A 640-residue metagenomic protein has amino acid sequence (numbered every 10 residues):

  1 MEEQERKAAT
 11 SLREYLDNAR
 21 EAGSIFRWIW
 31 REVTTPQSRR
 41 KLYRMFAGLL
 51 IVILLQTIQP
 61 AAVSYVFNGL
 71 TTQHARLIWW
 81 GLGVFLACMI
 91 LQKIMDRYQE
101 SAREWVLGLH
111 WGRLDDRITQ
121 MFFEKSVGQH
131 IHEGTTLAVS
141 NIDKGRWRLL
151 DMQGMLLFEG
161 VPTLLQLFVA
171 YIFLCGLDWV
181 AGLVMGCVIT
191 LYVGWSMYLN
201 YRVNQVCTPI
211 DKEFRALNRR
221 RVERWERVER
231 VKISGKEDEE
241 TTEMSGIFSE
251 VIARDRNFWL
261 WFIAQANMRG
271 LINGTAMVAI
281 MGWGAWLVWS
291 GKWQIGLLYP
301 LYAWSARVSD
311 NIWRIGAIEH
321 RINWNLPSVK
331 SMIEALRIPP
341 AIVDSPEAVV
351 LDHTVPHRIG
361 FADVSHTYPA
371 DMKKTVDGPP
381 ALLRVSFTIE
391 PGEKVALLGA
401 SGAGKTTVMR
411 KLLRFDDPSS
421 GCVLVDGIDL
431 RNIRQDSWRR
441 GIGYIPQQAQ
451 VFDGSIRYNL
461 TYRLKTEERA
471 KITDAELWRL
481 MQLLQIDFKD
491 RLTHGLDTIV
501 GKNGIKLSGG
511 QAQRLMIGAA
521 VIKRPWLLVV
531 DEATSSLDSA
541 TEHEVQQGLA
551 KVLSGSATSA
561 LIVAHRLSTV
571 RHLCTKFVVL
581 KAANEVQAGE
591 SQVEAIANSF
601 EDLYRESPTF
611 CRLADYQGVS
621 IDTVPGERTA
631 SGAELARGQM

Functional and structural regions predicted by a protein language model:
M1-Q56, T71-G81, Q99-R103, L107 (+8 more regions): Membrane-integrated ABC transporters
Q37, M45-V52, Y65, W80-C88 (+3 more regions): Transmembrane helices of ABC transporter permease
R39-Q59, L70-G112, I131, V184-I189 (+3 more regions): Transmembrane-helix motif of ABC transporter permease domains
M121, K125, I131-S140, P209-F258: Loop segments that connect adjacent transmembrane helices in multi-pass transporters
K236, L260, V308-R337: Cytosolic ends of transmembrane helices, especially the final helix of ABC transmembrane type-1 domains
L413: Helix-to-loop junction immediately C-terminal to a conserved catalytic motif
N432, R439, R457-K502, Q546-Q547 (+1 more regions): ABC ATPase nucleotide-binding domain helical subdomain, centered on the C-loop/LSGGQ "ABC signature"
G443, Q448, N459, T498-E606: ABC-family ATPase nucleotide-binding domain "signature/switch" substructure
